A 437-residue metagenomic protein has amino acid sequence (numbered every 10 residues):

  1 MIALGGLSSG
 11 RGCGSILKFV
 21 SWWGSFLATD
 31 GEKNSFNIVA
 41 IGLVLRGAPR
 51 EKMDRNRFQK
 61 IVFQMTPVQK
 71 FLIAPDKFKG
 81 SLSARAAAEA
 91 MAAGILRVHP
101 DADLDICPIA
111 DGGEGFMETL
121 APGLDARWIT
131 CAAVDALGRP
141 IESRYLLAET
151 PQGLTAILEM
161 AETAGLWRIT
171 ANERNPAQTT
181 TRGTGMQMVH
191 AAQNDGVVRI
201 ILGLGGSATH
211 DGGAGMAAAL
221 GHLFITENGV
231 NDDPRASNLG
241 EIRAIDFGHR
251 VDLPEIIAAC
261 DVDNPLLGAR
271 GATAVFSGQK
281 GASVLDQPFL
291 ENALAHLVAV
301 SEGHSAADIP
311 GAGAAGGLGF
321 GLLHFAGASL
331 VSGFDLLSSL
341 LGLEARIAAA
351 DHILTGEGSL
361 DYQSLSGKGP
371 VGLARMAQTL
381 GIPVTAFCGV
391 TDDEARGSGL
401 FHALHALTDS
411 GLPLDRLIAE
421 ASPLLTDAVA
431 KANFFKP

Functional and structural regions predicted by a protein language model:
I2-L7: Extreme N-terminal basic, low-complexity initiation segments that serve as generic localization/processing leaders
S8, A48-E51: Short linear/disordered segments characteristic of secreted peptide precursors and small low-complexity proteins
K18, K33-N34, K52-N56, K60-I61: Polybasic, lysine-rich low-complexity intrinsically disordered segments
V20, D30-E32, G42, R46-P49: Short, low-complexity, charge-dense intrinsically disordered segments
T66-L204, A208-P437: N-terminal loops that bind phosphate or other acidic moieties and the adjacent beta-alpha structural core
